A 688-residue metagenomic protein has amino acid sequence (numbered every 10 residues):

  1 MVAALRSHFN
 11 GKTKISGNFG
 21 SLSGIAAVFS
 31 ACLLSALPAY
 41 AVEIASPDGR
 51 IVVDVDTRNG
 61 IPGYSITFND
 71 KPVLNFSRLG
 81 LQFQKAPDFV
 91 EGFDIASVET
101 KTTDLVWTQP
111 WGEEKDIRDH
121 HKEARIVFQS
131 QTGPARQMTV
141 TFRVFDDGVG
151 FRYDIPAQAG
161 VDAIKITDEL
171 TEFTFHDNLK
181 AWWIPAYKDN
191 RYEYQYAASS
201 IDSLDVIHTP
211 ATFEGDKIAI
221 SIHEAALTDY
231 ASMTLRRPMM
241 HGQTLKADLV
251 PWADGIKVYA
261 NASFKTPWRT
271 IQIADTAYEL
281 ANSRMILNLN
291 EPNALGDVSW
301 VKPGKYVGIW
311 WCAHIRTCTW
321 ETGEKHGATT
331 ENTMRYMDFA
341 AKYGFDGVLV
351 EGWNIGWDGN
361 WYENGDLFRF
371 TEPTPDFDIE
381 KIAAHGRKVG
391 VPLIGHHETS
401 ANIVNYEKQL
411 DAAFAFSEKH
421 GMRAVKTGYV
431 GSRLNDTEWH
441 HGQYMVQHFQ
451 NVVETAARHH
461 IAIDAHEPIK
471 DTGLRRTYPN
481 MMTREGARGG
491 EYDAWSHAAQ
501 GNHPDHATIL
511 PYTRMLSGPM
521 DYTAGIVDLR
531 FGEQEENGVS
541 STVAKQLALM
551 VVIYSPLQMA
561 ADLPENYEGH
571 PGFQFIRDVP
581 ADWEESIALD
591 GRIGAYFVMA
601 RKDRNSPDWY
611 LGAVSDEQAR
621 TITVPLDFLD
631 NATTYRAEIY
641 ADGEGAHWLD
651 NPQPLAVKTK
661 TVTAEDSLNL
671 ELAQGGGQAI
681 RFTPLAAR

Functional and structural regions predicted by a protein language model:
S23-A36: Bacterial N-terminal signal peptides
V42-L295: N-terminal accessory beta-strand-rich subdomains and adjacent acidic, glycine-rich linkers that precede catalytic cores
T103, K115, W183-Y192, Y196-A197 (+1 more regions): Solvent-exposed beta-strand/loop surfaces of large extracellular or lumenal domains
I126, D562-Y610, H647-Q653: Glycan-recognition and catalytic regions of carbohydrate-active enzymes
N261-F339, Y343, G347: An acidic-aromatic substrate-binding cleft motif
G352-L529, E536-T542: Aromatic- and carboxylate-enriched substrate-binding clefts and catalytic-loop regions of carbohydrate-active enzymes
I593-Y635, Q678-R681: Carbohydrate-binding surface patches
T659-R688: C-terminal beta-strand-rich structural cap/linker in extracellular carbohydrate-active enzymes
